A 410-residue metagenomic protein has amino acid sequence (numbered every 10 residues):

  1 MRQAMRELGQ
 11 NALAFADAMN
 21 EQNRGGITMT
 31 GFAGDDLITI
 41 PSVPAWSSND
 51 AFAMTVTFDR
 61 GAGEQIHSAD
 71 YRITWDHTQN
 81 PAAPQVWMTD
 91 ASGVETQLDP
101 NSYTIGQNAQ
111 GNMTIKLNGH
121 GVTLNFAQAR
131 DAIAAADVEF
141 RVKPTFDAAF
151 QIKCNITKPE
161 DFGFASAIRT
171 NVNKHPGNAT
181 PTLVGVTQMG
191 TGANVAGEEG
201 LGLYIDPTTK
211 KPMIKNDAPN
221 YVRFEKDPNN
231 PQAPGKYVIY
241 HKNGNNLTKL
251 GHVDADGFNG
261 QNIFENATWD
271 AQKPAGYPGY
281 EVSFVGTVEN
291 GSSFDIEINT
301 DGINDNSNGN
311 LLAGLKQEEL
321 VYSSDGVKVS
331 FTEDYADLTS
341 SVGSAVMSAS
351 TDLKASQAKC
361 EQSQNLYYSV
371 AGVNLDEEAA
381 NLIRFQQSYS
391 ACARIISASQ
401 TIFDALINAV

Functional and structural regions predicted by a protein language model:
M1-V410: Structural signature of extracellular appendage/secretion-system components
